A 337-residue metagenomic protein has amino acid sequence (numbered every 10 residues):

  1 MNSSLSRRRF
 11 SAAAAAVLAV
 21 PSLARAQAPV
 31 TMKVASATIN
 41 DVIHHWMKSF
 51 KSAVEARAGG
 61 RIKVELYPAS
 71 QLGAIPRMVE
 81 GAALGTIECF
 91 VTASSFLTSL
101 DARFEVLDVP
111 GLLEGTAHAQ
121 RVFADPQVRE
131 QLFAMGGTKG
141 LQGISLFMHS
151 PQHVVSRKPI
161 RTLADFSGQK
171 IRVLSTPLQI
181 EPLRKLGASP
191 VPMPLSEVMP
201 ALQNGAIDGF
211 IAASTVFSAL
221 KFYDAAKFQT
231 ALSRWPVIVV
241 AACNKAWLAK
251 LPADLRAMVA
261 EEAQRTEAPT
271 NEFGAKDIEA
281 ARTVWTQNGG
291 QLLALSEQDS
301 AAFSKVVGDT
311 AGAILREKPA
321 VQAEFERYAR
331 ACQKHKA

Functional and structural regions predicted by a protein language model:
N2-L5, R9-P21, A26-A119, Q127-A337: N-terminal secretory/targeting leader peptides
